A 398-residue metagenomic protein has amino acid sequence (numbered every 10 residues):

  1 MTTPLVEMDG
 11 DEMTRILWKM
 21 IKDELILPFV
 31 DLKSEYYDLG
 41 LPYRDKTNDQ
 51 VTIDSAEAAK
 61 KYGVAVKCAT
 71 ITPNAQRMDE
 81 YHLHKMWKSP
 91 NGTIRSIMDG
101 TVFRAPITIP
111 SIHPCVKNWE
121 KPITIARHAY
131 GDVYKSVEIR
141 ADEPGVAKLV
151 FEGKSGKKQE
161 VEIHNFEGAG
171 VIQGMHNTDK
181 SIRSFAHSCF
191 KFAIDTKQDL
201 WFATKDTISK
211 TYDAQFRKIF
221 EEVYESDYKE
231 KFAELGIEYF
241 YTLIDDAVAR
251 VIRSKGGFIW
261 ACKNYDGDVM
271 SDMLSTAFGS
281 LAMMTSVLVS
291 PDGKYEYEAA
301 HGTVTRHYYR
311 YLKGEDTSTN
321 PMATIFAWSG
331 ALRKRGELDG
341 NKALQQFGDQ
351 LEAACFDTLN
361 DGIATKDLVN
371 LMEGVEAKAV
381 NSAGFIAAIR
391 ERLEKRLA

Functional and structural regions predicted by a protein language model:
M1-M20, L149-T242: Glycine-rich phosphate/diphosphate-binding loop of Rossmann-like nucleotide-binding domains
M13, L17-W18, D23-N48, A56-A59: N-terminal alpha-helical transmembrane segments of multi-pass membrane transport and channel/translocase proteins
V30-Y36, T196-T204, Y228-Y241, G336-G348 (+1 more regions): Flexible, glycine/charged-enriched surface loops at secondary-structure junctions
L41-S55, R217-F258: N-terminal small/polar loop signature for handling phosphorylated ligands or for N-terminal nucleophile
P42-Q159, Y265-V269: N-terminal glycine-rich phosphate/adenylate-binding segment common to multiple enzyme folds
V251-Q350, D357-D361: Glycine-rich phosphate/nucleotide-binding loop
G314-T319, E337-A398: Internal helix-turn-beta structural module
